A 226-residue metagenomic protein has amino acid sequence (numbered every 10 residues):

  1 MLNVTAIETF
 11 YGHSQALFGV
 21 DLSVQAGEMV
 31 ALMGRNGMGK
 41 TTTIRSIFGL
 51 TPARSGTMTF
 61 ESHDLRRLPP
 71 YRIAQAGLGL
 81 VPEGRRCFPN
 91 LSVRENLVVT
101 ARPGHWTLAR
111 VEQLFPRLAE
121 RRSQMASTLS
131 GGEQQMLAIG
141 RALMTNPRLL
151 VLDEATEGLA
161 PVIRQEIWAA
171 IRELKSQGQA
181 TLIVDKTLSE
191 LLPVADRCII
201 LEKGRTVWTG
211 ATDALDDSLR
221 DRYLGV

Functional and structural regions predicted by a protein language model:
M33-R35: The feature captures the beta-strand-to-loop junction immediately N-terminal to the Walker
F48: Helix-to-loop junction immediately C-terminal to a conserved catalytic motif
P52, D64-R85, L108, E120-S123 (+1 more regions): ABC ATPase NBD coupling module
G56-D64, A76, W106, R110-Q113 (+1 more regions): Conserved ABC transporter NBD signature motif
M125-L129, E133: Conserved ABC ATPase signature
A142-L143: ABC ATPase C-loop
